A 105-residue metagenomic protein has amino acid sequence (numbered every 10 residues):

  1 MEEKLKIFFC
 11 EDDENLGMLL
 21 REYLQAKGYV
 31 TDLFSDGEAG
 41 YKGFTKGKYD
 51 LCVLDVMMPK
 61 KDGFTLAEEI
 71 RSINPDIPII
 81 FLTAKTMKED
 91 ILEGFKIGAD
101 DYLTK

Functional and structural regions predicted by a protein language model:
E11: Conserved acidic carboxylate
M18-A26: Charged docking surfaces used in two-component/phosphorelay signaling
G28-S35, G43: Short hydrophobic/Thr-rich beta-strand motif most characteristic of the beta2 strand and flanking loop of CheY-like
D36-A39, D62-T65: Acidic catalytic/metal-coordinating carboxylates
D55, T83: Active-site residues of response regulator receiver
P59, M87, K105: The feature encodes the CheY-like receiver
F64-P75: Short amphipathic alpha-helix used as the core "switch/output" element in two-component signaling
